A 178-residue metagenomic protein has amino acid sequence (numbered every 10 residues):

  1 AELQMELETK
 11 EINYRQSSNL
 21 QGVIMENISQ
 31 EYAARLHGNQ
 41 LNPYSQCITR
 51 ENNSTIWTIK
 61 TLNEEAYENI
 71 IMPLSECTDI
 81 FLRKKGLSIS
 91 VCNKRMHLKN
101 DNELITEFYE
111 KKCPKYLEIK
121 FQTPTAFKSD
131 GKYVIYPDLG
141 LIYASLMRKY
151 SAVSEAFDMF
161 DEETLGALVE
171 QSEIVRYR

Functional and structural regions predicted by a protein language model:
A1-R178: RNA-interacting cores
